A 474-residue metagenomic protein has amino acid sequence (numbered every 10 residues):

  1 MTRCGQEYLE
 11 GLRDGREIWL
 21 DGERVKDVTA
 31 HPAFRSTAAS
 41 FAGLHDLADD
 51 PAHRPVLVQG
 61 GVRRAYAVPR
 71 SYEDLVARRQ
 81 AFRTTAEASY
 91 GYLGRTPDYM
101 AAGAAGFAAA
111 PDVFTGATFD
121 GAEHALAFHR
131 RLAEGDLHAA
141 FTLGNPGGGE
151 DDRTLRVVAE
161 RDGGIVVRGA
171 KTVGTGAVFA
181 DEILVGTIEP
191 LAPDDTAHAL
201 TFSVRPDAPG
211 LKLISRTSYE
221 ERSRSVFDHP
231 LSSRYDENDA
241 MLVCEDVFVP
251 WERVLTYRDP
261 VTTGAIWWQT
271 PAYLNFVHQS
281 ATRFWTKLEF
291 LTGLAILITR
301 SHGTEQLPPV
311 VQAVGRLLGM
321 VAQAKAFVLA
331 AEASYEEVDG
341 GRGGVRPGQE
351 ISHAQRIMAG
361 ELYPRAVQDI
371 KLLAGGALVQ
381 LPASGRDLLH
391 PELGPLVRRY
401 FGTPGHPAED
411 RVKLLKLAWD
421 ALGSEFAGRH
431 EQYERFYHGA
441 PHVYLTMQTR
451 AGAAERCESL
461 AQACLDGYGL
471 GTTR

Functional and structural regions predicted by a protein language model:
M1-L57: Acidic/polar, glycine-rich intrinsically disordered N-terminal extensions of enzymes
R35, A39, R130-A133, V166 (+5 more regions): Generic structural signal for well-ordered, non-transmembrane alpha-helical segments in soluble/cytosolic regions
V56-E182, I188-F202, D207-K212: Glycine-rich flavin
G144, R300, A326-A333, P364-K371 (+1 more regions): Charged/polar positions within long, soluble alpha-helices
G144-S280, R450-T473: FAD-binding core of flavoproteins
Q279-E337: Extended amphipathic alpha-helical segments enriched in small hydrophobics
P308-G315, R342-H353: Short, charged, amphipathic alpha-helical segments
E350-R474: Alpha-helix capping/hinge segments and adjacent helical runs
